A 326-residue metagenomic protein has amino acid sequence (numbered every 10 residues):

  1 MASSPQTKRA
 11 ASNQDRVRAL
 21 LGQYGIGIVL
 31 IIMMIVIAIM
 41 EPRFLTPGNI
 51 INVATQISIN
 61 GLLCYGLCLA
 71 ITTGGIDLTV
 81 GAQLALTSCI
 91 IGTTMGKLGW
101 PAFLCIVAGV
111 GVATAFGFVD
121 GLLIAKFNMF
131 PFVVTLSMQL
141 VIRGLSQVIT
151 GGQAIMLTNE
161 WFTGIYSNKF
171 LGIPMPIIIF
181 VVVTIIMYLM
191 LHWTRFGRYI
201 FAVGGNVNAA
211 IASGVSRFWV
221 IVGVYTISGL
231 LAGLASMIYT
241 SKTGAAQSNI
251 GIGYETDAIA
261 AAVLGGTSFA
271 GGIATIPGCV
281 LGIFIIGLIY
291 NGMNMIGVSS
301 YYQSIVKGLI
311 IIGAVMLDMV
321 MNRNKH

Functional and structural regions predicted by a protein language model:
M1-I35, A212-W219, M293-H326: Cytosolic-side transmembrane-helix boundaries in multi-pass membrane proteins
R16-V17, I76, T114-I155, M190-R195 (+2 more regions): Short loop segments and helix-boundary regions at transmembrane helix junctions of multi-pass inner-membrane proteins
Q23-I28, V53, N60, A82-L86 (+6 more regions): Hydrophobic alpha-helical transmembrane segments
I26-I39, L67, Q139, R143-G144 (+5 more regions): Hydrophobic core segments of alpha-helical transmembrane domains in multi-pass membrane transport and ion-translocation
I32-L98, L122-M129, G266-I276, L309 (+1 more regions): Single transmembrane alpha-helix segments in multi-pass membrane proteins
W100-G109, A115-D120, I124, L171-A246: Helix-loop-helix "hairpin" substructures at the membrane interface of multi-pass membrane proteins
F127, P131-T194, V220-G223, K242-G251 (+1 more regions): Transmembrane helix-bundle core of multi-pass membrane transporters and related energy-transducing complexes
A232, K242-G308: Transmembrane alpha-helical segments in multi-pass inner-membrane proteins
